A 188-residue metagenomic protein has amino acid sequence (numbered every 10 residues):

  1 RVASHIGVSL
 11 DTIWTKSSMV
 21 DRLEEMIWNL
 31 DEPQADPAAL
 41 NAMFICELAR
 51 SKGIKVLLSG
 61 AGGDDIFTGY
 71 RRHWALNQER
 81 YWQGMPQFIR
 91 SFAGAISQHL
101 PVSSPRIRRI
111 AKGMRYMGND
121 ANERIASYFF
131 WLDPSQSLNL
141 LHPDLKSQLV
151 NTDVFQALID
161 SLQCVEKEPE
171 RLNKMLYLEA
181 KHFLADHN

Functional and structural regions predicted by a protein language model:
R1-V154: ATP-dependent adenylate-handling active sites, centered on carboxylate activation for C-N bond formation
T15, F44, Q163-V165, P169-E170: Hydrophobic alpha-helical segments with strong N-terminal bias
A35, E166-E179: Structural motif
A42, G63, N173, Y177-K181: Short runs of predominantly hydrophobic/aromatic residues within well-ordered alpha helices that form helix-helix
A49, G60, C164-K167, L178: Short amphipathic alpha-helical surface micro-motifs
D153-C164: A short, charged helix-loop
A180-N188: Short Ser/Thr-interspersed hydrophobic loop/turn segments at strand-loop and sheet-helix junctions that line or gate
